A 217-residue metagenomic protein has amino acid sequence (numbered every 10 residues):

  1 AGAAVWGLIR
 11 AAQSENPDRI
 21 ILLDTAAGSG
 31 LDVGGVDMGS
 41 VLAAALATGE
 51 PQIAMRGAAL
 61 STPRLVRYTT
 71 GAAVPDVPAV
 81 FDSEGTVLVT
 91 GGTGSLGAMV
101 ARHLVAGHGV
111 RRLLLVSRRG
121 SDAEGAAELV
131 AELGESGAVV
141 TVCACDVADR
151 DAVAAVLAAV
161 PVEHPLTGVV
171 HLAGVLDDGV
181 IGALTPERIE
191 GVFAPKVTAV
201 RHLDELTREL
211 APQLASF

Functional and structural regions predicted by a protein language model:
A1-V74, R119-G120: Glycine-rich nucleotide cofactor-binding loops and adjacent beta-alpha elements of adenine nucleotide/dinucleotide sites
D32, E50-F217: NAD(P)H/NAD(P)+-dependent Rossmann-fold oxidoreductase cores
